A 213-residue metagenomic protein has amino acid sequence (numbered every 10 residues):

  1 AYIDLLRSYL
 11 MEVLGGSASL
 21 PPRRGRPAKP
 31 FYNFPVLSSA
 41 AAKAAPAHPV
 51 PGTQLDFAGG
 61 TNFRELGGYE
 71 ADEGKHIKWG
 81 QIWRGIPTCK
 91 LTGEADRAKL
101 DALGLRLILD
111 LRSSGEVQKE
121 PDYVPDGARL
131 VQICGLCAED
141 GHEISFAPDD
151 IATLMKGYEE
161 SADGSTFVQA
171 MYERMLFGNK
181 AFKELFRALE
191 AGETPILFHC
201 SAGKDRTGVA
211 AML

Functional and structural regions predicted by a protein language model:
Y2-I3, Y9-L10, F31-L197, A202 (+1 more regions): Cys-dependent protein tyrosine phosphatase-like superfamily
G15-S19, R23-R26, A41, A45: Intrinsic, low-complexity polybasic segments
